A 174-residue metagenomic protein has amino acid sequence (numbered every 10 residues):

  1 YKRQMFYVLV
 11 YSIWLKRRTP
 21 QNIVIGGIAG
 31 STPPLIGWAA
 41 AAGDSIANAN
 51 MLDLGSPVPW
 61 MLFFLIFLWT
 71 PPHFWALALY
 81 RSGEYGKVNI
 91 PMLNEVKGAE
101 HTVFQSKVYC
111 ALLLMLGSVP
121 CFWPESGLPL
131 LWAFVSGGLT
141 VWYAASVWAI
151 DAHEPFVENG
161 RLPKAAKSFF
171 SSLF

Functional and structural regions predicted by a protein language model:
K2-G43: Intramembrane alpha-helical segments
K2-T19, V108-F170: Transmembrane helix-loop-helix
K2-V10, G55-W69: Membrane-embedded alpha-helical segments that form the functional core of polytopic membrane enzymes, especially those
M5, V24-I28, F63-F67, K107 (+1 more regions): Residue-level signature of the transmembrane alpha-helical core of multi-pass small-molecule transporters
I23, G27-P33, M51-L52, L68-Y80: Functional transmembrane alpha-helices
P33-L65, S118-L131: Helix-coil boundary and interhelical linker segments in multi-pass alpha-helical membrane proteins
N50-G55, E95-K97, E158-R161: Helix-boundary and loop/linker segments of multi-pass membrane transporters
T70-P124: Solvent-exposed interhelical
